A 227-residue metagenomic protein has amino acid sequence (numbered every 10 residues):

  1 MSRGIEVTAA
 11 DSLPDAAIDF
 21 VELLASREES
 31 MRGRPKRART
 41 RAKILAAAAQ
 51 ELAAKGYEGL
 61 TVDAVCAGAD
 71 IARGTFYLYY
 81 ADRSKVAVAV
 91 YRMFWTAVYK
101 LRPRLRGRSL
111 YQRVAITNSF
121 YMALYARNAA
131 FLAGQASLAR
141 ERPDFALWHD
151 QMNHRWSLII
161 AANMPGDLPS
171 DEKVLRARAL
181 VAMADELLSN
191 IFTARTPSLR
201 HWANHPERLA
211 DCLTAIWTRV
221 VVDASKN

Functional and structural regions predicted by a protein language model:
M1-R39, L168, L199-R200, S225-N227: N-terminal intrinsically disordered/low-complexity leader segments
S12-L13, A89, R102-A130, S170 (+2 more regions): Hydrophobic alpha-helical connector segments
T40-A47, R176: N-terminal positioning helix adjacent to the helix-turn-helix/winged-helix DNA-binding module
K43, E51-K85, A89: Helix-turn-helix
I44-L52, F94, V98, Y121 (+1 more regions): Short hydrophobic clusters on alpha-helical segments that form packing/core surfaces in small helical domains
L52, Y80, V86-F94, A139 (+1 more regions): Alpha-helical DNA-contacting segments of helix-turn-helix folds
Q112, A129-L158, W202-A203: Short secondary-structure transition hinges
A146, P165-T214, A224-N227: Hydrophobic/aromatic-rich alpha-helical bundle segments in the mid-to-C-terminal region
